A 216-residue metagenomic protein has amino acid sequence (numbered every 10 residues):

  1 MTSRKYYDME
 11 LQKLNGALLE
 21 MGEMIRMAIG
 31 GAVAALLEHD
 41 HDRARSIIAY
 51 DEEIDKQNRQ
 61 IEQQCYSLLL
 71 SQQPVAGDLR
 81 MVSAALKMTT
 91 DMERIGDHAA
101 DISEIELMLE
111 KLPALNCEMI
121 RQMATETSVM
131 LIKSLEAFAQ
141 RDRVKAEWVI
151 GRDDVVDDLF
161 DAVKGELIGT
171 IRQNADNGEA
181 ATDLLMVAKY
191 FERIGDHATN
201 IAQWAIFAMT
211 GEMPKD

Functional and structural regions predicted by a protein language model:
M1-D216: Cytosolic, long alpha-helical scaffolding segments
